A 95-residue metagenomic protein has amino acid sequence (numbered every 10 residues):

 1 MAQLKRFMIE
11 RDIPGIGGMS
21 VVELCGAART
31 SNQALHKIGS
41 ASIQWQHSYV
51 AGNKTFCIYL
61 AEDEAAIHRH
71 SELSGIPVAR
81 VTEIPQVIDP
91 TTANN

Functional and structural regions predicted by a protein language model:
M1-K37, Q86-N95: Short S/T/G/P-rich N-terminal loop/turn motif that feeds into the first structured element of a domain
K5, A41, P77: Residue-level signal for beta-strand positions within conserved beta-sheet cores that form or flank
I9, C57, I67: Hydrophobic pocket/interface hotspot
R11-I13, I58-E62: Short beta-strand-to-loop capping motifs
N32-T55: Short, glycine- and small/hydrophobic-rich beta-strand elements in well-ordered beta-sheets
S42-I43, R80-T82, P90-A93: Short, intrinsically disordered/low-complexity patches at protein termini and at juxtamembrane boundaries
L60-V87: An amphipathic, aromatic/His-enriched active-site/gating alpha helix that lines ligand/cofactor pockets
